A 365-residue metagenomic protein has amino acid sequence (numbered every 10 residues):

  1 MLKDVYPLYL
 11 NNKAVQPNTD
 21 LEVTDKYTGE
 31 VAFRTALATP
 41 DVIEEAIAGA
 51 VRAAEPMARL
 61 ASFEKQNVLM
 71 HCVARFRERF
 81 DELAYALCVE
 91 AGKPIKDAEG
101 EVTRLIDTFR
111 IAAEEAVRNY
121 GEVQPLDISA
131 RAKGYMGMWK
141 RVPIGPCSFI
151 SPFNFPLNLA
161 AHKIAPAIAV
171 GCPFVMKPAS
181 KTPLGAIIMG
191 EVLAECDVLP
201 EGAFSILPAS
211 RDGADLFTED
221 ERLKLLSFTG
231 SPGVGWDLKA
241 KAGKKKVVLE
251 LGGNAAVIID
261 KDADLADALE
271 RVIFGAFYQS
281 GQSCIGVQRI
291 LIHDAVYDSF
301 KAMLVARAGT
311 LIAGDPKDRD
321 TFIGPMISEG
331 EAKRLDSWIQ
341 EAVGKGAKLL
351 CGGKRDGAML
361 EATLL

Functional and structural regions predicted by a protein language model:
M1-Y135: N-terminal Rossmann-like NAD(P)+-binding subdomain of aldehyde/semialdehyde dehydrogenases
G29, K65, L87, F109 (+7 more regions): Residue-level signal for inorganic ion chemistry
P40, F155, Y278: Glycine-rich phosphate/pyrophosphate-binding beta-alpha loops
A54, A58, V73-F80, A84 (+14 more regions): Structural signal for hydrophobic packing residues in well-ordered secondary-structure cores of soluble enzyme domains
R75, E90, P94-D97, F155-P156 (+5 more regions): Glycine-/small-residue-rich active-site loops that bind phosphorylated ligands and cofactors
G121, P125-D267: Rossmann-like NAD(P) dinucleotide-binding subdomain of oxidoreductase/dehydrogenase enzymes
E195, G233-L365: ALDH superfamily catalytic-core signature
